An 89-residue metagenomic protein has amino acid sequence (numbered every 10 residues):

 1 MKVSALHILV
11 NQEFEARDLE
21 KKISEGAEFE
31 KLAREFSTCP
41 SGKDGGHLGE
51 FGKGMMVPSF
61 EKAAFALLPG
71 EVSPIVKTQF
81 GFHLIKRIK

Functional and structural regions predicted by a protein language model:
M1-E25, P40-M56, I85-K89: Well-structured core secondary-structure elements of compact alpha/beta domains
V3, G70-E71: Short beta-strand-initiation
L6-Q12, F29-S37, F60, P74-K89: FKBP-type peptidyl-prolyl cis-trans isomerase
S24, E28, R34-T38, F65 (+1 more regions): Sec-exported extracytoplasmic/periplasmic mature domains
D44-L48, P69, F80: Short glycine-rich loop/turn motifs that provide flexible caps or phosphate-binding loops at active sites
M55-P69: Cell-wall glycan
